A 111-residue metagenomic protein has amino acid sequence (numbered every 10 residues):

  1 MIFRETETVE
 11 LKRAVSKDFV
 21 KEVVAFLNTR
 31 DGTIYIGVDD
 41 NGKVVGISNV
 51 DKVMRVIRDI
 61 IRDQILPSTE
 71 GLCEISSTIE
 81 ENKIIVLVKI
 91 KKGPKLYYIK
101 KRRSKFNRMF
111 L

Functional and structural regions predicted by a protein language model:
M1-L111: Conserved N-terminal catalytic/coupling substructures associated with nucleotide/phosphate chemistry
